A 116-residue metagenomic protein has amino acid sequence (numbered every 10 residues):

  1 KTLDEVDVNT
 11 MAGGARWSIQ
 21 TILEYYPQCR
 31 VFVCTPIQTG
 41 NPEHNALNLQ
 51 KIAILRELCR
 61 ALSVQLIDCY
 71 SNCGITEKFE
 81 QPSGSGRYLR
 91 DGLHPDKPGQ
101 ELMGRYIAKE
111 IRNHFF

Functional and structural regions predicted by a protein language model:
K1-F116: Alpha-helical cap/lid subdomain in secreted, periplasmic, or secretory-pathway luminal O-acyl-processing enzymes
